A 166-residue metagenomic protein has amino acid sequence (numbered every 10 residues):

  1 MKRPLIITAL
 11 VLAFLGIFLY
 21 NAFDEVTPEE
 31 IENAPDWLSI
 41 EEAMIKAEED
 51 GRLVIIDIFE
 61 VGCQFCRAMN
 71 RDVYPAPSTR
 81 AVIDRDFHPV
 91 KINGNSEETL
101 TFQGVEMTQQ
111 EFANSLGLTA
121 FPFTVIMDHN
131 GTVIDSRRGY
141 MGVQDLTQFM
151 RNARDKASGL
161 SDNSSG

Functional and structural regions predicted by a protein language model:
M1-N33: N-terminal targeting signals for export/organelle localization
D36-L53: A short beta-strand-turn-helix
E48-E49, A81-D84, L116-T119: Extracellular/periplasmic catalytic domains that process cell-envelope and extracellular macromolecules
E49-Q64, P89: Short active-site neighborhood of thiol/selenol oxidoreductases, capturing the structured segment around
V61, H88, G94-E97, H129-G131 (+1 more regions): Solvent-exposed coil/turn segments that connect beta secondary-structure elements in extracytoplasmic/periplasmic
C66-D84: Typically the conserved alpha-helix immediately C-terminal to a functionally engaged Cys/Sec in thioredoxin-like
D72-Y74, N114-G159: Non-catalytic, surface beta->alpha helical segment in thiol-disulfide oxidoreductase systems
V90, T101-L118: Short, internal strand/loop/helix patches that form the active-site neighborhood or redox-interaction surface
